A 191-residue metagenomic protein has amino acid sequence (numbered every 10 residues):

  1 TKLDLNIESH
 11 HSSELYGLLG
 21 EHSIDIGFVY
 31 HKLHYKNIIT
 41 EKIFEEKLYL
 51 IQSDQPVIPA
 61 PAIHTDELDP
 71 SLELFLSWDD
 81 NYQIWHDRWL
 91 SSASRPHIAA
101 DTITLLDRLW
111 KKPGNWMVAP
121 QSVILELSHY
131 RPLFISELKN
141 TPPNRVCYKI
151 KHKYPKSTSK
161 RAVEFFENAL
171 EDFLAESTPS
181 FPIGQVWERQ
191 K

Functional and structural regions predicted by a protein language model:
T1-Y35: Central regulatory/effector-binding core of bacterial HTH transcription factors
H11-E14, G20, N81-L138, P143: Hydrophobic hinge/microswitch elements
S23, K42, P113, Q185-E188: Conserved functional loop/turn residues at catalytic and ligand-binding sites
G27, E73, W116-M117: Short, well-ordered beta-strand core segments
K32, W78, S122: Flexible loop residues that form catalytic and substrate-binding hotspots at small-molecule/glycan-binding clefts
I39-D80, N144-P155: Hydrophobic/proline-rich hinge and linker segments of small-molecule sensing/allosteric domains, predominantly
I58, D66-A93, E167, L174-P182: Secondary-structure junction motif
S136-E188: A late-sequence structural motif
